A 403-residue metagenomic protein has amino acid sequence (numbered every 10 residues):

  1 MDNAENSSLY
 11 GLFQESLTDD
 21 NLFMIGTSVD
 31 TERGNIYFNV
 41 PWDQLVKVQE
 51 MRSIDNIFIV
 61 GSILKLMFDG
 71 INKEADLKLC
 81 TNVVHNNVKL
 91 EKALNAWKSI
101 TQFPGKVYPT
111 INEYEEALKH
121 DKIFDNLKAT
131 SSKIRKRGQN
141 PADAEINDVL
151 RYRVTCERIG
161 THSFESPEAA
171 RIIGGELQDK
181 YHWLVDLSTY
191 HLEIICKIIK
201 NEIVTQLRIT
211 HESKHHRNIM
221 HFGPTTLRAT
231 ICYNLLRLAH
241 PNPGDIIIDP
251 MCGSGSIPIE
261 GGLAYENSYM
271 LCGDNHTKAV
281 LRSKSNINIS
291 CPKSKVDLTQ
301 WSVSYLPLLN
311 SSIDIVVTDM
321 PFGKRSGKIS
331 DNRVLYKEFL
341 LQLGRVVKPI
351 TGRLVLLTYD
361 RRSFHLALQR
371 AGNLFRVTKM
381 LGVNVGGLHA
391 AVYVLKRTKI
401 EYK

Functional and structural regions predicted by a protein language model:
M1-L187: Non-catalytic nucleic-acid substrate-recognition regions in nucleic-acid-modifying enzymes
M1-M24, V29-Q44, Q139-N140, I159-I172 (+2 more regions): Class I S-adenosyl-L-methionine-dependent methyltransferase catalytic core
